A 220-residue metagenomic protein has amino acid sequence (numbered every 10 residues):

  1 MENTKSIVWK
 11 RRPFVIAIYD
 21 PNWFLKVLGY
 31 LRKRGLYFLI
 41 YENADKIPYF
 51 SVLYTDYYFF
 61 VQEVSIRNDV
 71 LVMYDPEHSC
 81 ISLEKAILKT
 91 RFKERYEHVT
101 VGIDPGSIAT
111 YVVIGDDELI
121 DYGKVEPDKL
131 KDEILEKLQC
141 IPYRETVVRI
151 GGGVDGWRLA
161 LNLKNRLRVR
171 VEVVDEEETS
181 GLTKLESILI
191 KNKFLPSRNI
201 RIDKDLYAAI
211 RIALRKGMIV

Functional and structural regions predicted by a protein language model:
M1-E42, K46-E77, I87-T100, S107-V220: Phosphate- and other anionic-substrate recognition elements at nucleic-acid/protein interfaces
I81-K85: The feature marks the mature, well-folded catalytic cores of soluble enzymes
